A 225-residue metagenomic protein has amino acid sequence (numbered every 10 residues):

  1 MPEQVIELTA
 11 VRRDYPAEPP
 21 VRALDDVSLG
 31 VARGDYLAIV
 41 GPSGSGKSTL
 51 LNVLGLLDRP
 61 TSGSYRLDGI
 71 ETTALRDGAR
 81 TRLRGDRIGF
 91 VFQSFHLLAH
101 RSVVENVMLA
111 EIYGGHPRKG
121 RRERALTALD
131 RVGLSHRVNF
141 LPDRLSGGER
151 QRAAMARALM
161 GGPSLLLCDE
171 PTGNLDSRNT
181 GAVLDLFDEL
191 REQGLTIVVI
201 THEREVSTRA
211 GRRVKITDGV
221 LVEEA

Functional and structural regions predicted by a protein language model:
M1-E3, A225: Short, low-complexity, intrinsically disordered N-terminal peptides in bacterial proteins
Q4-I216: ABC family nucleotide-binding domain
R213-A225: H-loop (His-switch) and adjacent beta-strand-loop-beta switch element of ABC-type ATPase nucleotide-binding domains
